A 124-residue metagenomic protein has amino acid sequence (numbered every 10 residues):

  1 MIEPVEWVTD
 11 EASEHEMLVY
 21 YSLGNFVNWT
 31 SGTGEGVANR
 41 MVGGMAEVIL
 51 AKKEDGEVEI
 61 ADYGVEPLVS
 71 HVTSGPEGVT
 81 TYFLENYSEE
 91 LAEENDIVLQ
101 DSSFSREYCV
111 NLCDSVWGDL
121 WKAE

Functional and structural regions predicted by a protein language model:
M1-A46: Conserved beta-sheet core of the metallophosphoesterase superfamily
S31-E124: A short C-terminal boundary segment appended to hydrolase-like catalytic domains
